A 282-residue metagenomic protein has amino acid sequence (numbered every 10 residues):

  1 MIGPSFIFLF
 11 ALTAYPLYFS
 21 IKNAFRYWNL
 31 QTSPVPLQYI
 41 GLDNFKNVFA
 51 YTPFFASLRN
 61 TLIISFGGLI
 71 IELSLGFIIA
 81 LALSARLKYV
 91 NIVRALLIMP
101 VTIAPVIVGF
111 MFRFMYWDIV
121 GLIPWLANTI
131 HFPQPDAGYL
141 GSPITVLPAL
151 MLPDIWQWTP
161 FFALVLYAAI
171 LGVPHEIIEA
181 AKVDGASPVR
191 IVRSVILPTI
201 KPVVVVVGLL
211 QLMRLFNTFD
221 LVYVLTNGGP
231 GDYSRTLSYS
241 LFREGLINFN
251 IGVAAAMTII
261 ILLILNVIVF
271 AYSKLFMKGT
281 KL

Functional and structural regions predicted by a protein language model:
M1-L282: A structural signal for multi-pass alpha-helical bundles of membrane permease subunits that mediate small-molecule
